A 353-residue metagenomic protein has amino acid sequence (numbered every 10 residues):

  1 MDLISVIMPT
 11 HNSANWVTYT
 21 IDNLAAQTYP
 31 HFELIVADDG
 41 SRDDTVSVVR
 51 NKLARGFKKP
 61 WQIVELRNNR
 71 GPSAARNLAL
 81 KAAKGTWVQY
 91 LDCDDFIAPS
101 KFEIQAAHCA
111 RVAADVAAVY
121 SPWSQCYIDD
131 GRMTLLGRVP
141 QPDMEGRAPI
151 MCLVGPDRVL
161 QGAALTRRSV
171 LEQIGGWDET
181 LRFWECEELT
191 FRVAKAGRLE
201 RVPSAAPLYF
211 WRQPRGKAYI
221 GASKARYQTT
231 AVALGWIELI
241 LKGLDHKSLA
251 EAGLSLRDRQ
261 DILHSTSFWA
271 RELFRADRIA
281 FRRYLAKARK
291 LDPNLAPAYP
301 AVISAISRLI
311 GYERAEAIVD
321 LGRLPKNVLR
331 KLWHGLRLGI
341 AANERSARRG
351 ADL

Functional and structural regions predicted by a protein language model:
N12-A26: Short, well-formed alpha-helical segments that are part of the catalytic scaffolds of diverse glycosyltransferases
N23, D38-S47, N68, D92: A conserved acidic beta->alpha catalytic loop
D44, D95-H108: Acidic donor-binding/catalytic loop of UDP-sugar-dependent glycosyltransferases, especially processive GT2
F57-K58, A74-A75, F102-I174, P203: Flexible acidic/His/Gly-enriched loops in nucleotide-sugar-dependent glycosyltransferase catalytic domains
L66-A83, I104: Glycine-rich, basic loop-to-helix element that forms the pyrophosphate-binding segment of sugar-nucleotide handling
V88: Short aromatic/hydrophobic "clamp" motif used to bind/position activated sugar donors
S121, D143-W236: Conserved nucleotide-sugar donor-binding catalytic segment
E188, A205-L353: C-terminal subregions of glycosyltransferases and related glycan-biosynthesis enzymes
